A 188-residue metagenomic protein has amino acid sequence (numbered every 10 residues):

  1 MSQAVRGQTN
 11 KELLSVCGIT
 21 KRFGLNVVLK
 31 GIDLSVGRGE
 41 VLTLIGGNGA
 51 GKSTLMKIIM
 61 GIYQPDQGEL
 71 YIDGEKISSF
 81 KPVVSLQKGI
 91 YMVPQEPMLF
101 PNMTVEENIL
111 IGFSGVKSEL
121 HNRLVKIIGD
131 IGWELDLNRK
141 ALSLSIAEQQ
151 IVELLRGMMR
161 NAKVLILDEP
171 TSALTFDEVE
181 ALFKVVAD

Functional and structural regions predicted by a protein language model:
S2-D188: Glycine-rich phosphate-binding loops of nucleotide-dependent enzymes
